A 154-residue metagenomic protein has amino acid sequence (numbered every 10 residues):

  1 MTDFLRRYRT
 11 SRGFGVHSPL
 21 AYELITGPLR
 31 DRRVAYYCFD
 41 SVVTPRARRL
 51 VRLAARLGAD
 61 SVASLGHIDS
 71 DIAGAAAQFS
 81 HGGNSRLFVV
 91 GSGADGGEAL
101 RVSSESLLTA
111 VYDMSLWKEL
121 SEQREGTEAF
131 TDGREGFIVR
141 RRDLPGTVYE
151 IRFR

Functional and structural regions predicted by a protein language model:
M1-S103, D113-R154: A short alpha-helical cap/connector motif
S106-L108: Short glycine-centered segments of the SAM/dcSAM-binding site in methyltransferase folds
